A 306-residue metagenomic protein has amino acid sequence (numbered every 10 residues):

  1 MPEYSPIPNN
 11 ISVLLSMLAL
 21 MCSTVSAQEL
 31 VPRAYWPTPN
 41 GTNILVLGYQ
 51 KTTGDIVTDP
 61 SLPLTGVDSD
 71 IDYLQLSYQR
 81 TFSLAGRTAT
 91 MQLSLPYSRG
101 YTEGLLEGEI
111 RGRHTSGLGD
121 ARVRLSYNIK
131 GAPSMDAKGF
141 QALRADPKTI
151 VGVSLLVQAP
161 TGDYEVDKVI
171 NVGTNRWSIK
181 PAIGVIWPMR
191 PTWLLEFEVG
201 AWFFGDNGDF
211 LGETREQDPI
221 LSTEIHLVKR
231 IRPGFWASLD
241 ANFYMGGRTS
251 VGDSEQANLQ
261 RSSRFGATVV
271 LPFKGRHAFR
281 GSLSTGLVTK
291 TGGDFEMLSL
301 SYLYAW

Functional and structural regions predicted by a protein language model:
G41, D68-L74, S116-V123, T149 (+4 more regions): Residues that define the transmembrane beta-barrel architecture of outer-membrane proteins
N43-L45, A89-L93, V123, K138 (+6 more regions): Transmembrane beta-strands of outer-membrane beta-barrel proteins
L47-Y49, L76-R80, V123-I129, L155 (+6 more regions): Residues on the lipid-exposed face of transmembrane beta-strands in outer-membrane beta-barrel proteins
Y49-D55, R80, L95-Y101, I129 (+5 more regions): Transmembrane beta-strands of outer-membrane beta-barrel pores
T52-Y73, I110-R111, V166-N171: Surface-exposed strand-loop-strand hairpins of Gram-negative outer-membrane beta-barrel proteins
D55-I56, G86-A89, P133, T192-L195 (+2 more regions): Repeated loop/turn-to-beta-strand initiation elements of outer-membrane beta-barrel proteins
R99-E216: Outer-membrane pore/translocation modules
F210-W306: Outer membrane beta-barrel transmembrane domains
